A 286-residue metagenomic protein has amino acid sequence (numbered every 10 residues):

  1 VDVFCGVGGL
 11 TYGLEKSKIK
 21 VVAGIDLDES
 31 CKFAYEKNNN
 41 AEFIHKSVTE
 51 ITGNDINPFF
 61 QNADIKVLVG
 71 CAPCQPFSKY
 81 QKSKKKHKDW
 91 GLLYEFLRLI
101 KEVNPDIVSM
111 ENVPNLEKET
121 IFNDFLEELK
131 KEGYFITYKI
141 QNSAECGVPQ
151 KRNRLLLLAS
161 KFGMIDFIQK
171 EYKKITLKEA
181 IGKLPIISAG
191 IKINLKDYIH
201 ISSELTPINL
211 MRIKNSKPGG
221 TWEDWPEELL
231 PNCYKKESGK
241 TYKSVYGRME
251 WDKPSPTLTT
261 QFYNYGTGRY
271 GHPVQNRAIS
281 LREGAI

Functional and structural regions predicted by a protein language model:
V1-I107, P114-N123, E127: Core alpha/beta nucleotide-donor-binding catalytic domains of modification enzymes
H45-K46, Y134-E145: Conserved S-adenosyl-L-methionine
A72-Q75, F162-G163, Y263: Short glycine-rich anion-binding loops that position phosphate/pyrophosphate groups of nucleotides and phosphorylated
V113-E117, S143-G147: Short histidine/acidic/glycine/proline-rich micro-motifs that form metal- and phosphate-coordinating active-site loops
Q141, I181, L258-T259: Bulky hydrophobic/aromatic "packing anchor" residues in well-ordered structure
C146-P149, M249: A short beta-turn/loop motif at secondary-structure boundaries
V148-H200: Flexible, glycine-/basic-rich loop-and-beta segments that form/coincide with the SAM-dependent methyltransferase
H200-I286: C-terminal target-recognition/interaction regions appended to catalytic cores
